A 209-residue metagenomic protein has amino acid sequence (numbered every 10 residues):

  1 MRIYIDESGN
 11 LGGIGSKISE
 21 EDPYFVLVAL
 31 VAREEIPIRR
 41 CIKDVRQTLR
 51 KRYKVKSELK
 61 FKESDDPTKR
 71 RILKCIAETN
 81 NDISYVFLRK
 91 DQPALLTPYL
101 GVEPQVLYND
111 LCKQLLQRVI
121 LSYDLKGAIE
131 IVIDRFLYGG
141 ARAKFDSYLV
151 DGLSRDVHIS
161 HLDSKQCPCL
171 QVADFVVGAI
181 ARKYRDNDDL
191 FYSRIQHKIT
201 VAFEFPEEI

Functional and structural regions predicted by a protein language model:
M1-I209: Phosphate-ester processing/binding pockets and catalytic centers
